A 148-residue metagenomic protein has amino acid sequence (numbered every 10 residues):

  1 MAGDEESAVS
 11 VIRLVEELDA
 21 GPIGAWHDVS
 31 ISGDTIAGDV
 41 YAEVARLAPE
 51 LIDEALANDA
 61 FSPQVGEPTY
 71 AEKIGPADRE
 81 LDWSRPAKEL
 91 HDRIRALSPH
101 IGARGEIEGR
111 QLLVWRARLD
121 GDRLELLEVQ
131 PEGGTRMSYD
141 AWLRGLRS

Functional and structural regions predicted by a protein language model:
M1-A71: Donor/substrate-binding cores of folate-linked one-carbon enzymes
I74-G75: Conserved glycine-rich beta-strand-loop-beta hairpin in the small C-terminal domain of fold type I
D78, D82-S148: An anion-binding loop in the catalytic cleft
